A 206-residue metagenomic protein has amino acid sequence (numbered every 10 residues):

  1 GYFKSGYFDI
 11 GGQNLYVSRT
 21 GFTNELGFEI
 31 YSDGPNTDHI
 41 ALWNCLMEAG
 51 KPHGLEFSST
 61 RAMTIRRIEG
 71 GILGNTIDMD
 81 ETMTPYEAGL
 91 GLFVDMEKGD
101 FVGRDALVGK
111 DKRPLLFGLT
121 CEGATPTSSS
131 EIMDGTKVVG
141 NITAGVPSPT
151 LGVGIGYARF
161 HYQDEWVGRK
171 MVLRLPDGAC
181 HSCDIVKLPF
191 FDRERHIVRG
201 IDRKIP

Functional and structural regions predicted by a protein language model:
G1-P206: Conserved, structured C-terminal
